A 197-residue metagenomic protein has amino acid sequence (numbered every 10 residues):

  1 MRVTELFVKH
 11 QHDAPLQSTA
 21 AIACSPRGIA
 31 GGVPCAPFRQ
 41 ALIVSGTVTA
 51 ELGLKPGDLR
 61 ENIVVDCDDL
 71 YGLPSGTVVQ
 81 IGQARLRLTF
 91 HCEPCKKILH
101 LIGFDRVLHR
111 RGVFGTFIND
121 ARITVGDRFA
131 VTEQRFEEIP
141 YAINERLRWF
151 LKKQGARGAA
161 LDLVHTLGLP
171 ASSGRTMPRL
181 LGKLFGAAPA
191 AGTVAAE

Functional and structural regions predicted by a protein language model:
M1-C92, D120-R122, F136-A196: Electropositive, beta-rich accessory/interaction domains or terminal extensions that provide binding surfaces
L52-N62, K97-G112: Short, basic/aromatic beta-hairpin or loop at an interaction surface
D66, L73, I102-D105, T116: Generic hydrophobic-segment detector
R106-G115, W149-K153: Short, solvent-exposed cationic patches
R110-A121, V125-I139: Long, low-complexity, charged/polar intrinsically disordered regions in eukaryotic proteins
